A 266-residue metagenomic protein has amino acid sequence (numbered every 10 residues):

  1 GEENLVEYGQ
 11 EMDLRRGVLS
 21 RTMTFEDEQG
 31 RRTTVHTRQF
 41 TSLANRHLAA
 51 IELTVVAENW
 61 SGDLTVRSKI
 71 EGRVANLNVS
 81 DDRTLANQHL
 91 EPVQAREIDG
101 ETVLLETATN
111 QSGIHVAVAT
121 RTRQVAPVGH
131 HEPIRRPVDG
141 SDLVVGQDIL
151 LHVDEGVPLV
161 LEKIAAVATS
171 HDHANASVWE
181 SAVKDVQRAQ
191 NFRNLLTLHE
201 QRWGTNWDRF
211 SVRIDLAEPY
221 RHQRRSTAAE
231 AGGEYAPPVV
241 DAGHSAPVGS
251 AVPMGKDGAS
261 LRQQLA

Functional and structural regions predicted by a protein language model:
G1-A266: Acidic/polar, glycine-enriched structural segments that form the non-catalytic walls/loops of the carbohydrate-binding
